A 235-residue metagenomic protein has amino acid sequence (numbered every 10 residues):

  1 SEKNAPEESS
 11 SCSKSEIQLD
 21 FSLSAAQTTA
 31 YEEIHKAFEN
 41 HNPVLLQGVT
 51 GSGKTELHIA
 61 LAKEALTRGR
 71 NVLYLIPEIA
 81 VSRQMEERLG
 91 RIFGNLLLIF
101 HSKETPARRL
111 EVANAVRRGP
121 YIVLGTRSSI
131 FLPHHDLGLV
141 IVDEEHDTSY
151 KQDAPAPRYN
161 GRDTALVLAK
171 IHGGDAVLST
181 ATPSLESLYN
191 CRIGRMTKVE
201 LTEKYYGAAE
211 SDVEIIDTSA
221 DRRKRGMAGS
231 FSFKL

Functional and structural regions predicted by a protein language model:
S1-I76: Pre-Walker A segment
T28, R162-L235: Conserved interdomain linker/interface between the two RecA-like ATPase lobes of SF2 helicase motors
T50, V81, K103-R109, P183-S184: Short acidic loop-to-helix transition motifs that present clustered carboxylates
A65-V72, G94-L96, M196-V199: Post-Walker A helix-loop "phosphate-sensing" segment adjacent to the P-loop in P-loop NTPases
R70-R83, S102, L201-E203: Short beta-strand-centered segment that lines the nucleotide-binding/catalytic pocket of NTP-utilizing
E87-V123, F131-L137: Conserved motor-coupling elements within RecA-like helicase/translocase cores
L98-P106, D147-Y159, D221-A228: Flexible beta-alpha connector loops of hexameric P-loop NTPases
S128-V177: SF2 helicase catalytic motif II
